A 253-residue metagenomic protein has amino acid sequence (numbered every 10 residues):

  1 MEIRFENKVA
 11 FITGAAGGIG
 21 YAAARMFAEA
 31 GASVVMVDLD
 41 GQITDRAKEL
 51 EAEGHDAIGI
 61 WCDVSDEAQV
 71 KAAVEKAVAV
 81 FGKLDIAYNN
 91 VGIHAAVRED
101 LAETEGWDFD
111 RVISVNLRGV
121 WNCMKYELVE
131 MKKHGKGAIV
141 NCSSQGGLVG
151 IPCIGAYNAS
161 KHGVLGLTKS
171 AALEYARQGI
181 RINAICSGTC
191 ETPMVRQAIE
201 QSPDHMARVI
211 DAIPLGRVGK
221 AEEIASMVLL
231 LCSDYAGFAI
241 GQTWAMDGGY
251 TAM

Functional and structural regions predicted by a protein language model:
I3-V35: Canonical Rossmann dinucleotide-binding motif of NAD(H)/NADP(H)-dependent dehydrogenases/reductases, specifically
V97-L101, E105-D110, V209: Substrate-binding pocket helix/loop in short-chain dehydrogenase/reductase
R98, V149, L229, I240-M253: Short C-terminal tail/terminal secondary-structure segment of NAD(P)H-dependent dehydrogenase/reductase domains
M124, S160, T168: Active-site helix of classical SDR
S144: Residue(s) in the substrate-gating loop at a strand-loop-helix junction that position the organic substrate next
A176, R181, A239-G241: Short, small/polar-rich loop/turn modules that mediate ligand/substrate recognition or access, typified
A184, A207-A239, M246-G248: C-terminal helical subdomain
